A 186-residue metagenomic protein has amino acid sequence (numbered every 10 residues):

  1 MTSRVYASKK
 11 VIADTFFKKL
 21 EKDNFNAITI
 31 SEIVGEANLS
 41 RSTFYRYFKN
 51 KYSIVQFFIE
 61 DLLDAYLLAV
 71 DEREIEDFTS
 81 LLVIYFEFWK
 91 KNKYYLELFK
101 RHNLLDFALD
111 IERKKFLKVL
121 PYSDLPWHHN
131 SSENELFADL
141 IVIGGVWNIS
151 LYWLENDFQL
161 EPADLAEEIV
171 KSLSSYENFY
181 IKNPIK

Functional and structural regions predicted by a protein language model:
M1-D23, A27, E32: Basic, helix-initiating cap at the start of DNA-binding domains
V11-K18, E36, S53-E76, S80 (+2 more regions): Alpha-helical structural segments
T29, T43, Y95: Residues in the helix-turn-helix
T29-I30, N50, E161: Residues that mark the N-terminal boundary/hinge immediately upstream of a DNA-recognition element
N38-F48: Short hydrophobic/aromatic patch on the recognition helix
E76-Y122: Helical hydrophobic small-molecule/effector-binding pocket
L104-G144, N148, N178: Amphipathic alpha-helical packing segments from all-alpha helical-bundle domains
E155-K186: C-terminal peripheral helix-coil segments that are non-catalytic and often amphipathic
